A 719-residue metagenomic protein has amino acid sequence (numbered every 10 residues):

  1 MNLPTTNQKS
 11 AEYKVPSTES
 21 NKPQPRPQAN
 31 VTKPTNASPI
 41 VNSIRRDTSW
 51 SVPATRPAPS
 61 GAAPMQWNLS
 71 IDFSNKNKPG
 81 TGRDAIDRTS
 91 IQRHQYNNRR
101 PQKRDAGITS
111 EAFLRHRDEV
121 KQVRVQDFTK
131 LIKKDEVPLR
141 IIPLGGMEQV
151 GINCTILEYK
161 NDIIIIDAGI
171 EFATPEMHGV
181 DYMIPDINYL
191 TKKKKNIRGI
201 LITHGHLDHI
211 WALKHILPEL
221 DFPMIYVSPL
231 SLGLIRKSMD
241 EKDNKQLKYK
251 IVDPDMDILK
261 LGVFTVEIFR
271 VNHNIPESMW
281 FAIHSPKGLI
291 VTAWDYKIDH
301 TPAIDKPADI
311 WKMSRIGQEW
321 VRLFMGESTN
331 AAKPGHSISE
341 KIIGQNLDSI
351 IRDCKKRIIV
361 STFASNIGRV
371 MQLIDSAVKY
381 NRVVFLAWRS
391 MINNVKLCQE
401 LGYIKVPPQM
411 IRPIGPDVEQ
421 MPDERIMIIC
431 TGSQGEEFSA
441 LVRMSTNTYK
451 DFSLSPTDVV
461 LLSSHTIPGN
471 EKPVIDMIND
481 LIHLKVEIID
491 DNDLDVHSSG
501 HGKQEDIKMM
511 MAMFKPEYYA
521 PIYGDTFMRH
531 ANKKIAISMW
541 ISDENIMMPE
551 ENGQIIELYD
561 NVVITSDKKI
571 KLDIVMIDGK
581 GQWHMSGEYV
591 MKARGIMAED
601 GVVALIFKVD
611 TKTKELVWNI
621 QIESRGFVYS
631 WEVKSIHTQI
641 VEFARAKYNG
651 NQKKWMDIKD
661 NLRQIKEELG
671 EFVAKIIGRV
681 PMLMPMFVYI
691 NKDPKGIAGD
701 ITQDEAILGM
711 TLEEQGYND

Functional and structural regions predicted by a protein language model:
M1-K121: Intrinsically disordered, low-complexity RNA-associated tracts
K103-L201, H206-Q420, S439-S453, K472-V474: His/Asp/Glu-rich metal-coordinating catalytic cores of metallo-dependent phosphodiesterases/hydrolases acting on
Q149, D255-K260, N274, I392 (+4 more regions): A short acidic, often aromatic-flanked loop/helix-cap motif at beta-alpha or helix-coil junctions that lines enzyme
A331, N366, Y689-K695: Short, internal active-site loops enriched in acidic
A332-S463, I467-N492, V496-K515, A520-W655 (+2 more regions): Hard-cation-handling environments
S361, R679, I697-A698: C-terminal accessory/connector segments of nucleic-acid motor ATPases
W655-N691: C-terminal tails and terminal domains of large nucleic-acid-associated and other macromolecular-machine proteins
G696-L712: Short, low-complexity, polybasic intrinsically disordered segments
